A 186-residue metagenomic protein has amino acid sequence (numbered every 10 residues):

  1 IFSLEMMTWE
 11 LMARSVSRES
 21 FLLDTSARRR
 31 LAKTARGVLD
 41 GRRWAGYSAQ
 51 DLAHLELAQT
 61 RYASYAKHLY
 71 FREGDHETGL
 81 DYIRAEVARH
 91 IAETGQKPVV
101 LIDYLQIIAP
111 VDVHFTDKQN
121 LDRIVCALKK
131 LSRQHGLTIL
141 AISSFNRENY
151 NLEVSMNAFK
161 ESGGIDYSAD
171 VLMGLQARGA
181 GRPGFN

Functional and structural regions predicted by a protein language model:
I1-E10, E73-N186: P-loop NTPase motor core
I1-G95, F159: Cytosolic-facing regulatory segments adjacent to core modules
